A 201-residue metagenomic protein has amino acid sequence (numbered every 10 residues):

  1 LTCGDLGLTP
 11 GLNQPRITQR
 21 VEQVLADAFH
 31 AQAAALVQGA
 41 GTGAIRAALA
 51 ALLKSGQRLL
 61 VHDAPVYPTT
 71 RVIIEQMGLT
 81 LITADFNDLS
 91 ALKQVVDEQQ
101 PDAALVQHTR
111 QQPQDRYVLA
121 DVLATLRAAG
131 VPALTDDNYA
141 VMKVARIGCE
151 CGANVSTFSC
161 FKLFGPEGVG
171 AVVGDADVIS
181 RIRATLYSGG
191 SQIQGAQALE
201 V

Functional and structural regions predicted by a protein language model:
L1-Q19: A glycine-/small-polar-enriched, mobile loop at the entrance of the PLP active site in fold-type I
P10-Q14, D27-V201: Conserved PLP-enzyme active-site core in the AAT-like
E22: Generic structural marker for isolated residues within well-ordered, non-membrane alpha-helices of soluble domains
